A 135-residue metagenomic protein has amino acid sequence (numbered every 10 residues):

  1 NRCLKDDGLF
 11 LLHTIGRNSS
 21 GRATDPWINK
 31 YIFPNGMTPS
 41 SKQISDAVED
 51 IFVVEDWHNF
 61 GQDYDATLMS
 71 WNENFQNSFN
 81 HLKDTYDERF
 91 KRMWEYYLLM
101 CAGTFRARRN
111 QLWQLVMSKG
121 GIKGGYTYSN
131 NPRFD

Functional and structural regions predicted by a protein language model:
N1-L9: A short glycine-rich, Lys/Arg-flanked "PGG" loop and its adjoining helix->strand segment in the class I
I15-G124, P132-F134: Substrate-binding/catalytic lobe of Class I Rossmann-like enzymes that use SAM or dcSAM, i.e., the mid-to-C-terminal
Y128: Catalytic zinc-binding patch centered on the HExxH motif and its immediate surroundings that defines zinc-dependent
